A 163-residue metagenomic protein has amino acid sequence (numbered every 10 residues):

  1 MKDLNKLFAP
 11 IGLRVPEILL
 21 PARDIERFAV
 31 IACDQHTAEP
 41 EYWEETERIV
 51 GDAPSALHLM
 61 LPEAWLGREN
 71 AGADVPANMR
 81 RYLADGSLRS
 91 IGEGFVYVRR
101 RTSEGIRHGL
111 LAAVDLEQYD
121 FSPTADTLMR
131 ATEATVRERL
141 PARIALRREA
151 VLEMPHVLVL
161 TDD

Functional and structural regions predicted by a protein language model:
M1-D162: N-terminal extension/subdomain marker
